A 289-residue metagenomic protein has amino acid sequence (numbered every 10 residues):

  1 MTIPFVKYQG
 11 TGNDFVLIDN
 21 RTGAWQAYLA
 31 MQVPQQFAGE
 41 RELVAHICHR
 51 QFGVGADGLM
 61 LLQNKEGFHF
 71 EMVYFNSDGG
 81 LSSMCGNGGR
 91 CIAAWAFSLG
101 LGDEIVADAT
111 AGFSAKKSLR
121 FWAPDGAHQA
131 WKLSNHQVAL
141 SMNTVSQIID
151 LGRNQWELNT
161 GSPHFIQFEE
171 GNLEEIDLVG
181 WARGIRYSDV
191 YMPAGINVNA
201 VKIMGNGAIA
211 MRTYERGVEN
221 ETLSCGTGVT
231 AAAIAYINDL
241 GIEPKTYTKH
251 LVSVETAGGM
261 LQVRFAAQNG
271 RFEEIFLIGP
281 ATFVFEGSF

Functional and structural regions predicted by a protein language model:
M1-S134, I166-F289: A glycine-rich beta-to-alpha transition motif near the start of alpha/beta enzyme domains, typified by
Q137: Glycine-rich, mobile lid/loop segments that gate access to catalytic sites or pores
L140-N154, I176, G180-R183: Active-site glycine-rich loop that binds ribose-phosphate moieties when present
